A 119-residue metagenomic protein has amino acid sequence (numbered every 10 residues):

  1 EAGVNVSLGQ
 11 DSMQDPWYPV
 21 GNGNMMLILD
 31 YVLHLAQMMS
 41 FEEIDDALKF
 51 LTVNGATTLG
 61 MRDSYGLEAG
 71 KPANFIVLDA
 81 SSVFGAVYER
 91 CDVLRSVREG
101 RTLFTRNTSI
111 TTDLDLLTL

Functional and structural regions predicted by a protein language model:
E1-L78: His/Asp/Glu-enriched, well-ordered alpha-helical/loop segment that forms or immediately abuts the divalent-metal
T57, A69-L119: C-terminal cap of metal-dependent C-N hydrolases
